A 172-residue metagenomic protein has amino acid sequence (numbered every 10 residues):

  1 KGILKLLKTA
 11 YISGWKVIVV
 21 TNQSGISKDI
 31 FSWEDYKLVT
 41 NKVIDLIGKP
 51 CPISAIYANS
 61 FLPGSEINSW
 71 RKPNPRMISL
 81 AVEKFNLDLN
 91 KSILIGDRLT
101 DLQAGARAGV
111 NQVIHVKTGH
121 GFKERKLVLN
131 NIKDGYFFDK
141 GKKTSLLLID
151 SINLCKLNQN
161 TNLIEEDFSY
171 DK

Functional and structural regions predicted by a protein language model:
G2-I3, R98: Amphipathic coiled-coil/heptad-repeat helices and related helical stalk/stem segments that mediate oligomerization
I3-T40, P52-S65, G105: Substrate-recognition element of Asp-dependent hydrolases with the DxDx(T/V) motif
E34-S54, L62-L94, R98-K172: Asp-based, Mg2+/Mn2+-dependent phosphohydrolase catalytic module
